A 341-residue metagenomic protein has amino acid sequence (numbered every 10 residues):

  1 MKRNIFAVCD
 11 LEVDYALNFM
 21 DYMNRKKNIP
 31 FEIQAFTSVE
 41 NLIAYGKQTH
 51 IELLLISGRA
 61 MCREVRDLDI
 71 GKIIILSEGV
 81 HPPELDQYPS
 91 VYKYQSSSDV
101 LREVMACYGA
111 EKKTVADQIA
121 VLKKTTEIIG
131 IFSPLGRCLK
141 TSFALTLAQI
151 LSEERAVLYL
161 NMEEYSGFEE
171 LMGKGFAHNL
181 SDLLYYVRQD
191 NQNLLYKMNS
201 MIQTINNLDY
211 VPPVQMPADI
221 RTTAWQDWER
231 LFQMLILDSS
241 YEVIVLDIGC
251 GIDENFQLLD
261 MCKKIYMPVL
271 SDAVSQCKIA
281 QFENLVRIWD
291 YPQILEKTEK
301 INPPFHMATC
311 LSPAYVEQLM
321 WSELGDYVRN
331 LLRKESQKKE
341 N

Functional and structural regions predicted by a protein language model:
R3-F19, M23, L54-L55, K72: Conserved acidic segment of CheY-like receiver
V8-V13, T37-V39, L55-A60, L76-G79 (+6 more regions): Structural motif
M20-V65, I248-G251: A short, well-structured beta->alpha microelement
I56-S57, I70-I128: Extreme N-terminal, non-catalytic leader segments that precede Walker-type/kinase nucleotide-binding cores
T125-E164: Walker A/P-loop phosphate-binding motif and the immediately C-terminal alpha-helix
E154-Y210: Phosphate-binding loop that captures ATP/GTP phosphates
D190-I202, P212-L246: Cytosolic-facing regulatory segments adjacent to core modules
E229-W321: Conserved catalytic-core segment of NTP-binding enzymes
